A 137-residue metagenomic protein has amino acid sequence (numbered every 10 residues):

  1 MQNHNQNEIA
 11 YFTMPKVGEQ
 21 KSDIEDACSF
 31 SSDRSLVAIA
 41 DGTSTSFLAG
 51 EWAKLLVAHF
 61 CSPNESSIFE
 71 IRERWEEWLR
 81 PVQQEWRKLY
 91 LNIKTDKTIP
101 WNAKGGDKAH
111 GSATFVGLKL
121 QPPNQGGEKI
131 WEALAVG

Functional and structural regions predicted by a protein language model:
M1-G137: PP2C/PPM-type serine/threonine phosphatase catalytic domain
